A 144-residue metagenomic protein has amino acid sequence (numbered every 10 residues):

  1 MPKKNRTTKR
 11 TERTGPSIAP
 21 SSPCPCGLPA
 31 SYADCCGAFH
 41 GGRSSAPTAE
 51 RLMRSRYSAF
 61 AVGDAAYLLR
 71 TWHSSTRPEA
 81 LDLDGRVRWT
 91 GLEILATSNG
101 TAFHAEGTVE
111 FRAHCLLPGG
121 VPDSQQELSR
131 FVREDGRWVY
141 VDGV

Functional and structural regions predicted by a protein language model:
M1-P16: Short Lys/Arg-rich cationic patches that frequently serve as NLS/NoLS or arginine-rich RNA/DNA-binding motifs
P20-A30: Short Cys/His-rich zinc-binding micro-motifs
P29-S31, H40-G41: Short functional micro-motifs and their immediate structural scaffolds
D34-C36: Cysteine-centered loop/knuckle micro-motif
A38-A80, G85: Core segments of small alpha/beta cavity-forming domains
S75-E79, L83-R86, L92-E93, Q125-E127 (+1 more regions): Structured, amphipathic secondary-structure segments that form assembly/contact surfaces in multi-subunit
G85-S124: Surface-exposed, charged secondary-structure patches
Q126-V144: Short beta-strand edge/turn micro-motifs at domain boundaries
